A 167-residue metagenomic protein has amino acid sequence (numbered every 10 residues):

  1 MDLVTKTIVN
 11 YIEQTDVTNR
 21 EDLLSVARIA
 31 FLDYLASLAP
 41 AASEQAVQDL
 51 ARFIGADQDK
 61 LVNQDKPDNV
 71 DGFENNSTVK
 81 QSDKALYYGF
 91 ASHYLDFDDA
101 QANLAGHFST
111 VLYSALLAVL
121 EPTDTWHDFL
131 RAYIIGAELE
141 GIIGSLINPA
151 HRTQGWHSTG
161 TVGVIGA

Functional and structural regions predicted by a protein language model:
M1-G166: N-terminal core-entry segment
